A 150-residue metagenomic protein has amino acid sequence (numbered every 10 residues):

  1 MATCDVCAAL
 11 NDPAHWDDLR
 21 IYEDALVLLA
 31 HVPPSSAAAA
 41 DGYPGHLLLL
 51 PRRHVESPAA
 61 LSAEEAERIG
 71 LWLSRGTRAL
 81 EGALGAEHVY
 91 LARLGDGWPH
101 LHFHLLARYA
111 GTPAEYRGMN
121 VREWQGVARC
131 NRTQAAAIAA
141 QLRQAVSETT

Functional and structural regions predicted by a protein language model:
M1-T150: HIT superfamily nucleotide-processing domains
